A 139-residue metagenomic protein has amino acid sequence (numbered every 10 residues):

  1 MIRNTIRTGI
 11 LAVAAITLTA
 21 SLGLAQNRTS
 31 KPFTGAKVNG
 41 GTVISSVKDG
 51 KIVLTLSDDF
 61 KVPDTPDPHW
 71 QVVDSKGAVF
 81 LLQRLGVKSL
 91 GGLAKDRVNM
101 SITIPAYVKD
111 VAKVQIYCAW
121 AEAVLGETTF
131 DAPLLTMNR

Functional and structural regions predicted by a protein language model:
M1-L11: Bacterial N-terminal signal peptides that target proteins for export
G23-G50, R84-K88, L134-R139: Transition segment at domain starts
L54-F60: Short amphipathic, basic-aromatic surface patches that mediate peripheral association with negatively charged
F60-D64, V108: A short beta-turn/strand-edge loop motif at beta-sheet boundaries
H69-V73: Beta-strand signatures of extracellular beta-sandwich domains
V79-A106: An anionic, turn-rich surface loop/hairpin at beta-sheet edges that serves as a generic interaction/coordination patch
T103-F130: Short, exposed beta-strand-loop hairpins at the edges of beta-sheets in extracellular/periplasmic proteins
